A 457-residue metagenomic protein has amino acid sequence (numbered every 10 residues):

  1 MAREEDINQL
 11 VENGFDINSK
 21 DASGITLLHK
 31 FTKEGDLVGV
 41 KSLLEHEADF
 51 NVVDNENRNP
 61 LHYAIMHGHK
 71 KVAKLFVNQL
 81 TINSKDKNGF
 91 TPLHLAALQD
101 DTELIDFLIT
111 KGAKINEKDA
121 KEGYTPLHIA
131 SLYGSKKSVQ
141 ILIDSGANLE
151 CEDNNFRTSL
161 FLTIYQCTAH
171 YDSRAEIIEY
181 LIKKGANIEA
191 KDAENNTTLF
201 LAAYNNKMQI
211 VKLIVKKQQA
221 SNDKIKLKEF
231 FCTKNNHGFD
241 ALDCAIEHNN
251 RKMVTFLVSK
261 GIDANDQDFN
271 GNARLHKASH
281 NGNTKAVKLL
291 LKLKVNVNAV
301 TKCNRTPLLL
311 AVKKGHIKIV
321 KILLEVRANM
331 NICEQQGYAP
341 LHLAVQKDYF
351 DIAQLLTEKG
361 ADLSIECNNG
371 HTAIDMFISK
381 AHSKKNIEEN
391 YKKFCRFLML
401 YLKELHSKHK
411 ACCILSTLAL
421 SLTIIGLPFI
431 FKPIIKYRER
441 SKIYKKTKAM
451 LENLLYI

Functional and structural regions predicted by a protein language model:
M1-G39, L43: N-terminal segments that cap or nucleate solenoid repeat domains
D6, G39, K71-V72, E103-L104 (+8 more regions): Conserved ankyrin/ankyrin-like repeat signature
V11-D16, K41-D49, K74-T81, D106-K114 (+8 more regions): Ankyrin repeat domain, specifically the short helix-to-loop turn at the C-terminus of the second helix of each repeat
D21, D54, D86, D119-A120 (+7 more regions): Ankyrin repeat boundary/linker residues
G24, N57, G89, E122-G123 (+7 more regions): Start-of-repeat signature of ankyrin repeats
K260, V326, K359, N368-I457: Ankyrin-repeat-protein effector appendages
